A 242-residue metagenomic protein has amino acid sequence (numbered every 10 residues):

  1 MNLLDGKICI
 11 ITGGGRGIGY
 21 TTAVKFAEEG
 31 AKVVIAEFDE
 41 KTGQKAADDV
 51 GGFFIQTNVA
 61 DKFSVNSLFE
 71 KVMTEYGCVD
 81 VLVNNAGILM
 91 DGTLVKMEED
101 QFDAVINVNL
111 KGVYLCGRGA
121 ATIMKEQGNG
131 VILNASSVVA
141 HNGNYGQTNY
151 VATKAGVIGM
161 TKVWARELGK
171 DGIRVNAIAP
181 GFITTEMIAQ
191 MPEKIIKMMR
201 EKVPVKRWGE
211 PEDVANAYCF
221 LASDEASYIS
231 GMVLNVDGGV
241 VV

Functional and structural regions predicted by a protein language model:
I8, G15-G17: Conserved glycine-rich cofactor-binding loop
E40-K41, T57-S67, E99, E212-D213: The beta1-alpha1 cofactor-binding region of Rossmann-like NAD(H)/NADP(H)-dependent oxidoreductases
T93-L94, E98-I106, I188, M199: Substrate-binding pocket helix/loop in short-chain dehydrogenase/reductase
Y114, N129, R207-V236, V241: C-terminal substrate-recognition "lid" of short-chain dehydrogenase/reductases
G117, T153, T161: Active-site helix of classical SDR
T122, R166-K170, S227: Alpha-helical segment proximal to the catalytic Tyr-Lys
S137: Residue(s) in the substrate-gating loop at a strand-loop-helix junction that position the organic substrate next
